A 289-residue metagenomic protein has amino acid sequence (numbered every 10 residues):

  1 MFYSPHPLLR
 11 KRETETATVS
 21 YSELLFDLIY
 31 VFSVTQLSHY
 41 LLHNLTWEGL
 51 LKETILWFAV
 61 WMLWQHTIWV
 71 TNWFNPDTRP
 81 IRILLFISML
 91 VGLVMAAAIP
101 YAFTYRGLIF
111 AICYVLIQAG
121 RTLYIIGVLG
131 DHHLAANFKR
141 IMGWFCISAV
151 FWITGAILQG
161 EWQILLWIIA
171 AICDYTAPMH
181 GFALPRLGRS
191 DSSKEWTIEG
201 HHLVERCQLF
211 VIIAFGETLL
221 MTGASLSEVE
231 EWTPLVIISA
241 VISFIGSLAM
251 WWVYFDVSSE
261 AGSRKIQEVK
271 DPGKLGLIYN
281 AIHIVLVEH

Functional and structural regions predicted by a protein language model:
M1-L24, F32, T54-F74, R79-I83 (+3 more regions): Predominantly late transmembrane helices and immediately cytosolic-facing juxtamembrane segments
L25-L42: A structural signal for hydrophobic alpha-helical transmembrane segments in multi-pass membrane proteins
L42-L51: Extracellular/periplasmic helix-loop-helix junction of adjacent transmembrane segments in MFS-like secondary
